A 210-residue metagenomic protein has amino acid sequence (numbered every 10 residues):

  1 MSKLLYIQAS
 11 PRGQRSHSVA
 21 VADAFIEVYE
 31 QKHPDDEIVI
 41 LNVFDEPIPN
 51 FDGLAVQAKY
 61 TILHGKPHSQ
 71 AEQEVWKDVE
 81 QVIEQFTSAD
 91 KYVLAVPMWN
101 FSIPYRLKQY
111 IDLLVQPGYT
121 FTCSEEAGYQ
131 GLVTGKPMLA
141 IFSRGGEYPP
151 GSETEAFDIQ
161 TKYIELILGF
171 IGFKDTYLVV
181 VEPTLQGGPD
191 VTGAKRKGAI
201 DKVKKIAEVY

Functional and structural regions predicted by a protein language model:
M1-V96, F101-D112, Q116, D201-Y210: N-terminal beta1-alpha1-beta2 submodule of the flavodoxin-like/Rossmannoid cofactor-binding fold
K3, E37, P137-M138, D175: Residues at the starts of beta-strands that form the adenosine-phosphate
Y6, L94, M138-F142, L178: Structural beta-sheet core signal
P11-G13, E147, L185-Q186: Short histidine/acidic/glycine/proline-rich micro-motifs that form metal- and phosphate-coordinating active-site loops
E72-W76, Y119, F157, R196: A conditional alpha-helix N-cap/helix-loop micro-motif detector
L114-Y119, K162: Gly/Ser/Thr-rich active-site loops/lids in small-molecule metabolic enzymes that frequently grip phosphoryl groups
T122-F170: Short, glycine-/small-residue-rich phosphate/pyrophosphate-handling segment
P150-Y210: Glycine-rich phosphate/pyrophosphate-binding loop and the adjoining helix
